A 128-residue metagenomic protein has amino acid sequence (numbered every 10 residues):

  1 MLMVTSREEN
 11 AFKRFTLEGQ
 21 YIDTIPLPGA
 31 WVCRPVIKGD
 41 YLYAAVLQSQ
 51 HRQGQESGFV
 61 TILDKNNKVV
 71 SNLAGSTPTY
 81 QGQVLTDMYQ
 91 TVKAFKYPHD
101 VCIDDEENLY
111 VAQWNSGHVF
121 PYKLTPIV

Functional and structural regions predicted by a protein language model:
M1-V128: Eukaryotic scaffold repeat domains enriched in small/polar residues
